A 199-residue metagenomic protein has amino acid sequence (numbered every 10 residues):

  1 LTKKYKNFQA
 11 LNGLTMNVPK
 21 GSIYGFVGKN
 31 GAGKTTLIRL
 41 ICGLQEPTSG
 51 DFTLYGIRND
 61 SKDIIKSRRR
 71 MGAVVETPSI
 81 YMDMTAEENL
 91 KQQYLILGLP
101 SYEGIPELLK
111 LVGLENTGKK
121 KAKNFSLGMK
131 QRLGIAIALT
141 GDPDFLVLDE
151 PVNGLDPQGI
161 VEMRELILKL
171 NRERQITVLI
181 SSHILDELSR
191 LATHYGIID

Functional and structural regions predicted by a protein language model:
C42: Helix-to-loop junction immediately C-terminal to a conserved catalytic motif
G50-D60, K66-S67: Conserved ABC transporter NBD signature motif
K91, L95, P100-T117: Conserved ABC ATPase "signature" region
L146-E150: Catalytic Walker B motif of ABC-type/P-loop ATPase nucleotide-binding domains
V161-R174: Helical segment within the ABC ATPase nucleotide-binding domain
